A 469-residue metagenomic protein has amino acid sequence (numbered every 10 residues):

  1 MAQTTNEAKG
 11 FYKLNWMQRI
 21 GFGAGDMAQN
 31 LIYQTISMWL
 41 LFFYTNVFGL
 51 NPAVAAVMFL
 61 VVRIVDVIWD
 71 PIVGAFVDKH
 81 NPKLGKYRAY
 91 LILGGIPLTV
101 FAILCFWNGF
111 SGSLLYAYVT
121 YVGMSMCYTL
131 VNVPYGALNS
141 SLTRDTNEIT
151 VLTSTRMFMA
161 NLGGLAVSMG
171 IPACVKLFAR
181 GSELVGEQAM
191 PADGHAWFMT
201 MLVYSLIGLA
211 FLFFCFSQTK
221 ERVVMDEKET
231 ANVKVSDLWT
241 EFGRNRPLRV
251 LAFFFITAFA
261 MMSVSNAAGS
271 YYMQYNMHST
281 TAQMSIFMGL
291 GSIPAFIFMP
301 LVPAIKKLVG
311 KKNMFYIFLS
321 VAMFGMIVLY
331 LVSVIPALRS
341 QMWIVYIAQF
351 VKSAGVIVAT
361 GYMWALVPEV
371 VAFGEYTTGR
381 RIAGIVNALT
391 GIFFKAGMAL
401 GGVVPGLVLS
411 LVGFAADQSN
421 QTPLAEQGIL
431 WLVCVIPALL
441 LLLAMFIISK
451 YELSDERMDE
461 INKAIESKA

Functional and structural regions predicted by a protein language model:
A2-A469: Membrane-embedded alpha-helical bundles of multi-pass transporters/translocases, especially carrier/permease families
